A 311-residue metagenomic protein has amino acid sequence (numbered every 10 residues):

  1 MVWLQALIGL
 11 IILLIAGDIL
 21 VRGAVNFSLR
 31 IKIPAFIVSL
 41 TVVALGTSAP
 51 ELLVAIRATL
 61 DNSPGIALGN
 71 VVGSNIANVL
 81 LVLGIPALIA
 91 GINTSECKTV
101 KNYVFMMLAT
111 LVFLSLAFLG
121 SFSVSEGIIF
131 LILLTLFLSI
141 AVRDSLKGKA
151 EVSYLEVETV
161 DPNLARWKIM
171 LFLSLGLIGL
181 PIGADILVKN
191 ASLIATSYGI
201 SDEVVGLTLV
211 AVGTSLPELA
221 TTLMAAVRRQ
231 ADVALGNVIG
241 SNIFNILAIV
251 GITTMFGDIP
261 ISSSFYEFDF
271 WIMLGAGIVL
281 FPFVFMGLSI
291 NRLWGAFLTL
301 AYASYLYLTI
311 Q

Functional and structural regions predicted by a protein language model:
M1-Q311: Hydrophobic alpha-helical segments, chiefly the membrane-spanning helices and signal/signal-anchor peptides
